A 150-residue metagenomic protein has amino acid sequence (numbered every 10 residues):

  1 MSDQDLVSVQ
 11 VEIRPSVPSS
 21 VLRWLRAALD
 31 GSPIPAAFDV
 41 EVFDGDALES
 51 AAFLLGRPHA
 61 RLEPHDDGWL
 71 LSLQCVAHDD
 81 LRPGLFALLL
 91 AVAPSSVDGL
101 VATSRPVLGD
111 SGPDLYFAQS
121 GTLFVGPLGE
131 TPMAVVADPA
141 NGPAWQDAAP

Functional and structural regions predicted by a protein language model:
M1-P35, P150: Short, extreme N-terminal segment that most often corresponds to the first beta-strand
V7, E41-V42, V92: Generic ordered-secondary-structure signal
V11, F38-V40, L123, M133-A134: Residue-level marker of intrinsically disordered, low-complexity segments enriched for small/polar residues
R23, G31, P35, D39 (+2 more regions): Generic marker of "main functional regions" within proteins
A27-R57: Short, well-structured hydrophobic secondary-structure segments
D46-P150: Charged interaction segments
